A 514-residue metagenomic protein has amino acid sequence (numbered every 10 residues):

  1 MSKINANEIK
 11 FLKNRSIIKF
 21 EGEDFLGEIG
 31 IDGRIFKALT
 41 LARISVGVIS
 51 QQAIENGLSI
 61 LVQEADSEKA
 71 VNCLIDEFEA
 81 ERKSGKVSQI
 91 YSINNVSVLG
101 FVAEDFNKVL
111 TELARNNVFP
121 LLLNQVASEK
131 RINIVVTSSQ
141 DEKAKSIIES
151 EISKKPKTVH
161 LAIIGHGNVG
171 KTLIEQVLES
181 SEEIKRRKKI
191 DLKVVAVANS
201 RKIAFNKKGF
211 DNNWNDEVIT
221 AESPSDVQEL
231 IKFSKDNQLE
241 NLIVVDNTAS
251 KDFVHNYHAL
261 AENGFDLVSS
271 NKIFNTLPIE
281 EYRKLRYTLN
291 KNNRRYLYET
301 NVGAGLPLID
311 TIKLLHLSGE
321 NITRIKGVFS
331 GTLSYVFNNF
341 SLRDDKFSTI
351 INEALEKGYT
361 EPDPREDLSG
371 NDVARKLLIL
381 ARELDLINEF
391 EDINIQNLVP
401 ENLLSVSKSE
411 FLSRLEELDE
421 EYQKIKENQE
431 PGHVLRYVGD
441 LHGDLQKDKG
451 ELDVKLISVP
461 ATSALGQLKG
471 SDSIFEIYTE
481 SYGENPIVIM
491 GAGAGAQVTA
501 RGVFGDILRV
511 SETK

Functional and structural regions predicted by a protein language model:
M1-K171, S473, G495-A496, G502-K514: A conserved regulatory-domain signal marking ACT and ACT-like small-molecule sensing domains and adjacent regulatory
F36, L110, I174, Y257-A261 (+1 more regions): Generic hydrophobic/aromatic pocket-lining and core-packing "Φ" positions
V48, L122-L123, I243-D246, L267-S270 (+4 more regions): General beta-strand structural signal in soluble alpha/beta enzymes
K157-E262: N-terminal glycine-/serine-/threonine-rich beta1-alpha1-beta2 phosphate-ribose binding loop of Rossmann-like
S250-E262, K272-E299, A304-G305, I309-I312: Rossmann-fold NAD(P)-binding glycine/threonine-rich loop
N290-N293, L297-K357, G370-N371, I379: Rossmann-like NAD(P)H-binding beta-loop-alpha module
R324-F329, S334-F337, S341, E353 (+2 more regions): Catalytic, metal-anchored helix/loop core of enzyme active sites in primary metabolism
N339-S341, T349-Q467, I474: Substrate-binding/catalytic subdomain of NAD(P)-dependent oxidoreductase enzymes
